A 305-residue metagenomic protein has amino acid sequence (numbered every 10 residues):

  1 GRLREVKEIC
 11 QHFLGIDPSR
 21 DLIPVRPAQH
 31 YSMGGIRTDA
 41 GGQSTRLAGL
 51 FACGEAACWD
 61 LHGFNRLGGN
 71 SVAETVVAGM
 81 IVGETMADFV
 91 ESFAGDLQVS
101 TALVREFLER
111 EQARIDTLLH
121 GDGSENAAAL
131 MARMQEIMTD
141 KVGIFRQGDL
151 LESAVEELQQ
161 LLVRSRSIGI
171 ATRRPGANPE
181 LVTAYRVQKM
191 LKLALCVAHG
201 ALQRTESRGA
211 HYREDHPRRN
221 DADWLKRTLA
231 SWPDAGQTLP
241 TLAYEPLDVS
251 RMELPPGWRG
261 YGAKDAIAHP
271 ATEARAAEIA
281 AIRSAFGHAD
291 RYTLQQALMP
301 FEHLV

Functional and structural regions predicted by a protein language model:
G1-P24, T85-E91, E136: An anion/pyrophosphate-binding glycine-rich loop and adjacent beta-alpha core in soluble alpha-beta enzymes
L3-Q11, L22-P27, S165-P179: Active-site-proximal helix-loop elements at catalytic-domain edges
D21-V25, T38-G41: Generic recognition of flexible, low-complexity loop/linker segments
Y31-M33, R37-A52, A56-V305: Glycine- and aromatic-enriched mobile tails/lids
